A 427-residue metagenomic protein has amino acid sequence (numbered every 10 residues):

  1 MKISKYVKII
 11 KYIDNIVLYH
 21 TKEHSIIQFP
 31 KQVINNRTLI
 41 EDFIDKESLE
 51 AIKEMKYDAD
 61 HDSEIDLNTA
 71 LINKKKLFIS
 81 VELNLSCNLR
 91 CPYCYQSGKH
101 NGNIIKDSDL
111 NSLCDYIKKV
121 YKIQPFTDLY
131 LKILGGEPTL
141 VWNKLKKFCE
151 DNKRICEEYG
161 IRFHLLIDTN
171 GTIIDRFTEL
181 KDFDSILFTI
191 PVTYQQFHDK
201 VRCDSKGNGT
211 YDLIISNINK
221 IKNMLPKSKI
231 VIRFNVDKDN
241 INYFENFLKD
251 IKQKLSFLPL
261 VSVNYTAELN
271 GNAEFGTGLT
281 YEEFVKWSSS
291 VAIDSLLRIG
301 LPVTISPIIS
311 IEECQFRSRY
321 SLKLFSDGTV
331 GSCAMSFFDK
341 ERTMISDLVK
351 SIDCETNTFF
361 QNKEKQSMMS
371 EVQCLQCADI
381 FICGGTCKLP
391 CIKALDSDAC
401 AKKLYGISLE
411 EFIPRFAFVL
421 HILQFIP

Functional and structural regions predicted by a protein language model:
I3-Q28, F43-S80, Q124: N-terminal [4Fe-4S]-dependent radical SAM core
V17-Y19, R319-S336: Active-site and channel-lining beta-strand-loop segments that bind or position nucleotide-derived/phosphorylated
S63-F177, D184: Conserved alpha-helical substructure of the radical SAM core
C87, C91-C94, C314, G328 (+5 more regions): Short cysteine clusters
G98-G102, K200-N208, I392-K393: Short glycine-enriched, charge-decorated loop/helix-capping segments at active-site entrances that position
F188, Q195-I215, N219-R319, K323-D327 (+1 more regions): Radical SAM enzyme [4Fe-4S]-AdoMet core and its adjacent flexible, acidic and glycine-rich loops/tails across
K340-P427: Flexible mid-to-C-terminal extensions adjoining Fe-S/redox cofactors in radical SAM and related proteins
